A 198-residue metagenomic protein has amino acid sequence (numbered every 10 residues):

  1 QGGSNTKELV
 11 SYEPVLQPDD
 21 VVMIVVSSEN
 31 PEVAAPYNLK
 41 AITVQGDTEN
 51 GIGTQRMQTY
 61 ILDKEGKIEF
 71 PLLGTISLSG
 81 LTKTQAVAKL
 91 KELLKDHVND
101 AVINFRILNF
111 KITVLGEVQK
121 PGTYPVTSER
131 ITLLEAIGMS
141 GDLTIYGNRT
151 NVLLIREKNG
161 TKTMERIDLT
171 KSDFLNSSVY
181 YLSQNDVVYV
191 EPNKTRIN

Functional and structural regions predicted by a protein language model:
Q1-N198: Ser/Thr/Pro/Gly-biased, low-complexity, turn-/loop-rich segments that often occur immediately after N-terminal
